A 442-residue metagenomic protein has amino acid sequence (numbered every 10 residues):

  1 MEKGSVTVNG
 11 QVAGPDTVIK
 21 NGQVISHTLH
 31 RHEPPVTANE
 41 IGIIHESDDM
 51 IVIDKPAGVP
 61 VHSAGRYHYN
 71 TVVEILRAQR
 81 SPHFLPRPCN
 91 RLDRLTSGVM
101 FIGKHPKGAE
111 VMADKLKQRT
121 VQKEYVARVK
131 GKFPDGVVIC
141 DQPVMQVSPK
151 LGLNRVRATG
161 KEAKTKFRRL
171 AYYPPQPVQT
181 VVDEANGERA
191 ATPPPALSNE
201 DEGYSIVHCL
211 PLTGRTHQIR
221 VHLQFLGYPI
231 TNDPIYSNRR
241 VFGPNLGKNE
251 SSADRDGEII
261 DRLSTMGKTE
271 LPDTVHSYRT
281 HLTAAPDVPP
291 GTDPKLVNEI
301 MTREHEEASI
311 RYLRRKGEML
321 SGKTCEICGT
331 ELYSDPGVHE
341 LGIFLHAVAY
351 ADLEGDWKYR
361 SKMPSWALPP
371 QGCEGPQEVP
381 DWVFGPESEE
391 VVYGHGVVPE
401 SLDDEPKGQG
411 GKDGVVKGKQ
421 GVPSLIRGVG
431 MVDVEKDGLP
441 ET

Functional and structural regions predicted by a protein language model:
M1-T442: RNA pseudouridine synthases
